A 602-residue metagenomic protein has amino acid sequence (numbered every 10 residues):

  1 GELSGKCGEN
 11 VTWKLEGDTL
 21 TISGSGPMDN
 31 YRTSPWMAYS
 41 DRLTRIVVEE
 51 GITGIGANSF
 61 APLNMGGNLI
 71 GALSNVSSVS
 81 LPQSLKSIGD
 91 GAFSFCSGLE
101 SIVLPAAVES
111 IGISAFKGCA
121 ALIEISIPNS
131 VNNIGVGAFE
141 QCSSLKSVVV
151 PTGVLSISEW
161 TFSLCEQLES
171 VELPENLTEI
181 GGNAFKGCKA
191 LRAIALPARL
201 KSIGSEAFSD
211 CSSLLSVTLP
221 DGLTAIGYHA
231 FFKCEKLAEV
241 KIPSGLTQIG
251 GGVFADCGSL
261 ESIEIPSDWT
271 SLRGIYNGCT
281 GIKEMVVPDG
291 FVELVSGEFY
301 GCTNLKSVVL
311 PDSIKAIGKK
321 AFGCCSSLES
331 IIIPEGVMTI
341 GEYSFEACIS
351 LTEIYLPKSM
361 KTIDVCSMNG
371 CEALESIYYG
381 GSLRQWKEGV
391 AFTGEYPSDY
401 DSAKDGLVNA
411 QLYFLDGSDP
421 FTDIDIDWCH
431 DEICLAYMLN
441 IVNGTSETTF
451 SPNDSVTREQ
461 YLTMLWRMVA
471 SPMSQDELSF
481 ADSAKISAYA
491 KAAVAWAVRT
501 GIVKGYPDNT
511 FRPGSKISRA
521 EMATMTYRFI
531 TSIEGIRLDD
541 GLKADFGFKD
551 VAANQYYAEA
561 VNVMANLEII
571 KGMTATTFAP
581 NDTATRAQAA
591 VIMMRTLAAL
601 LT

Functional and structural regions predicted by a protein language model:
G1-G5, M65, I70-L73, Q411-I426 (+1 more regions): Low-complexity, Pro/Thr/Ser/Gly/Ala-rich linker/spacer regions in secreted, extracellular modular proteins
G1-T19, S23-T33: Extracellular, modular beta-sheet/disulfide-rich ectodomains of secreted and cell-surface proteins
G17-S25, S40-G54, M65-S87, S97-S110 (+14 more regions): Structural signature of tandem-repeat unit edges
G56-S59, G89-A92, G112-K117, G135-E140 (+13 more regions): Consensus positions within tandem repeat domains that build extended binding/scaffold surfaces
L69, V149, I194, T218 (+4 more regions): Secondary-structure capping and domain/repeat boundary segments
G417-W428, N443-A492, V503-A520, R528-Y556 (+2 more regions): Feature responds to low-complexity, polar/acidic, surface-exposed segments characteristic of secreted/exported proteins
D425, I433-A436, Y461, A497 (+4 more regions): Interaction-mediating elements
N440, G501, E568: Phosphate/pyrophosphate-binding loop motifs in nucleotide- or prenyl diphosphate-using proteins
